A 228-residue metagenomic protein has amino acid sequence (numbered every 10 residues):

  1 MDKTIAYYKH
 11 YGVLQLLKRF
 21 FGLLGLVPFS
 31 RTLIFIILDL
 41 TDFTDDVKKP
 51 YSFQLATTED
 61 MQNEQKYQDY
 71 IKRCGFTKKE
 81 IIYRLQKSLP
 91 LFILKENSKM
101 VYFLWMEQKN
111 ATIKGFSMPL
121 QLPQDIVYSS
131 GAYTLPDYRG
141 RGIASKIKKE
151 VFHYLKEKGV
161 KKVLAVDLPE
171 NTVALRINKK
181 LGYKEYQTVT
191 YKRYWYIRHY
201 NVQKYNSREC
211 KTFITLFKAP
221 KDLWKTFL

Functional and structural regions predicted by a protein language model:
M1-E80: Acyl-donor-binding surface of acyltransferase catalytic domains
G22, T58, I82, W105 (+3 more regions): Anionic, Ser/Thr-rich low-complexity intrinsically disordered regions
F35-I36, K184-R198: Conserved catalytic-core motifs of GNAT/GCN5-like acyltransferases
E80, K87, K95-V127, G131: Conserved acyl-donor/pantetheine-binding loop and adjacent beta-alpha core of acyl/acetyltransferases and related
G131-P136, G140-E157, R176-K180: Conserved acetyl-CoA-binding loop-helix of GNAT-fold acetyltransferases
L155-D167: Conserved GNAT acetyl-CoA-binding A-motif
P169-Q187: Conserved active-site alpha-helix within GNAT-family acetyltransferase domains
Y205-L228: Acidic/histidine-enriched, glycine/proline-rich intrinsically disordered or flexible terminal extensions
